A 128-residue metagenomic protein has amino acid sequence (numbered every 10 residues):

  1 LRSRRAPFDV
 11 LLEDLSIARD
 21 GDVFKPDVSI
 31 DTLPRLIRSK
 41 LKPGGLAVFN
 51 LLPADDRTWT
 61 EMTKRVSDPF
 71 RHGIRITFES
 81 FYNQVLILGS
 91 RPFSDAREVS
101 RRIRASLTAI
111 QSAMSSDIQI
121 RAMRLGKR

Functional and structural regions predicted by a protein language model:
R2-L15: A short acidic, Gly/Pro-enriched loop at the edge of an enzyme's catalytic core that lines a small-molecule cofactor
S3, K64, N83-R128: SAM/dcSAM-binding transferase cores
R5, K42, R71: Short conserved AdoMet
I17-R19, L52-D56: Short "lid" loop at the C-terminus of a central beta-strand within the Rossmann-like core of SAM-dependent
R19-V28: Glycine/threonine-rich flexible loop motifs
V28-P43: A short glycine-rich, Lys/Arg-flanked "PGG" loop and its adjoining helix->strand segment in the class I
P34-R35, T58-S80: Conserved Class I S-adenosyl-L-methionine
G44-L51: Conserved beta-strand signature within the Rossmann-like core of class I S-adenosyl-L-methionine
